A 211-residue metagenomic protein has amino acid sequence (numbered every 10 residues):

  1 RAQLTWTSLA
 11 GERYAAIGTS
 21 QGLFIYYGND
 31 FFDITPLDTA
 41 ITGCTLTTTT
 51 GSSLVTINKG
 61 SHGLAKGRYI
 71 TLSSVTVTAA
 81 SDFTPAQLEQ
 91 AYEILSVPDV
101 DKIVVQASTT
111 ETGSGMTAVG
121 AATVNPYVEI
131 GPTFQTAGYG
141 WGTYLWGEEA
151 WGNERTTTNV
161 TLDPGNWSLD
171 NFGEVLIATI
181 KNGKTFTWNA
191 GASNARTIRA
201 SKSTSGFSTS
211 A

Functional and structural regions predicted by a protein language model:
T7-G11, N171-F172: Residue-level detector of Asp-centered blade-edge/turn motifs that repeat once per structural unit in beta-propeller
E12-G18, V175-T179: Short beta-strand elements that form the blades of beta-propeller/WD-repeat-like and other beta-sheet-rich scaffold
Y14-D38, T187-N189: Beta-propeller domains
D33, V175-T187: Hydrophobic or amphipathic alpha-helical targeting/insertion segments
T35-G165, S193-F207: Small/polar beta-strand repeat architecture
A211: Carboxylate/His-rich catalytic cores and anion/metal-binding grooves
